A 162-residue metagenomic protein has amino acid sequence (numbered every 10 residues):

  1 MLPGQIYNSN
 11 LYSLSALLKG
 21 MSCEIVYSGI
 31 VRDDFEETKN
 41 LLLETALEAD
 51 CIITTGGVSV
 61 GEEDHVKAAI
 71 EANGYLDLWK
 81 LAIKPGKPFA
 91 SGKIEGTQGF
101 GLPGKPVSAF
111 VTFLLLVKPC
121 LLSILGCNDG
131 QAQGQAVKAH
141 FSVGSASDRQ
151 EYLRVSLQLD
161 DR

Functional and structural regions predicted by a protein language model:
M1-T54: Phosphate-binding glycine-rich loops and their immediate beta-loop-alpha structural context
N10, E37, G61-E62, S108-A109 (+1 more regions): Secondary-structure boundary/capping motif
V31, S59, I83: Residue-level "edge-of-site" marker
N40, D64-H65, V111-L115: Generic recognition of short, well-ordered alpha-helical segments
G57-V60, G104: Short glycine-rich anion-binding loops that position phosphate/pyrophosphate groups of nucleotides and phosphorylated
G61-N73: Short Gly/Thr/Asp-enriched flexible loops that form oxyanion-binding sites at enzyme active sites
E71-R162: Flexible glycine/proline-rich
